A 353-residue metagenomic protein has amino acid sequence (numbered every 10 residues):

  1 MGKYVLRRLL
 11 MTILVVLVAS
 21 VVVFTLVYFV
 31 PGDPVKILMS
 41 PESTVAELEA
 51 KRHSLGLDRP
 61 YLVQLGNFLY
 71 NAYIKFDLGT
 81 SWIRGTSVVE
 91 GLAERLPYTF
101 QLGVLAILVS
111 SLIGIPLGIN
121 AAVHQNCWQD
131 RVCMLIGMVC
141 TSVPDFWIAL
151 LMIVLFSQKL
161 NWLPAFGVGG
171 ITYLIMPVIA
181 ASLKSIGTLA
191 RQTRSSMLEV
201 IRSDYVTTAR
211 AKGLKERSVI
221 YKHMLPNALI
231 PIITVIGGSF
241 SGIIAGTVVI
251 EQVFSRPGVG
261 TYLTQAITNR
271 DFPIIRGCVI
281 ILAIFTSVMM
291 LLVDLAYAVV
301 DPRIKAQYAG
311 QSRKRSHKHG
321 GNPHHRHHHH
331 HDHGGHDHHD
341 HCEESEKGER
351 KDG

Functional and structural regions predicted by a protein language model:
G2-K3, E94-Q129, V168-K314: Alpha-helical transmembrane segments of integral membrane proteins, especially multi-pass inner/plasma-membrane
L6-V16: N-terminal signal-anchor/signal peptide hydrophobic helix marking the start of the first transmembrane segment
L9, K51, L55-Y73, D77 (+8 more regions): Hydrophobic alpha-helical segments of integral membrane proteins, encompassing both true transmembrane helices
T12, R95, T99, L135-S142 (+1 more regions): Residue-level signal for discrete positions within transmembrane alpha-helices of multi-pass small-molecule
V15-G66, L160-M176: Hydrophobic alpha-helical transmembrane segments of membrane transport/permease proteins and related membrane-embedded
V22-V23, V27-F29, F68, A72 (+2 more regions): Membrane-water interface segments at the C-terminal ends of transmembrane alpha-helices in multi-pass inner-membrane
D58-I115: An internal, D/E-rich "acidic patch" concept
R313-G353: Histidine-centered metal-binding segments
